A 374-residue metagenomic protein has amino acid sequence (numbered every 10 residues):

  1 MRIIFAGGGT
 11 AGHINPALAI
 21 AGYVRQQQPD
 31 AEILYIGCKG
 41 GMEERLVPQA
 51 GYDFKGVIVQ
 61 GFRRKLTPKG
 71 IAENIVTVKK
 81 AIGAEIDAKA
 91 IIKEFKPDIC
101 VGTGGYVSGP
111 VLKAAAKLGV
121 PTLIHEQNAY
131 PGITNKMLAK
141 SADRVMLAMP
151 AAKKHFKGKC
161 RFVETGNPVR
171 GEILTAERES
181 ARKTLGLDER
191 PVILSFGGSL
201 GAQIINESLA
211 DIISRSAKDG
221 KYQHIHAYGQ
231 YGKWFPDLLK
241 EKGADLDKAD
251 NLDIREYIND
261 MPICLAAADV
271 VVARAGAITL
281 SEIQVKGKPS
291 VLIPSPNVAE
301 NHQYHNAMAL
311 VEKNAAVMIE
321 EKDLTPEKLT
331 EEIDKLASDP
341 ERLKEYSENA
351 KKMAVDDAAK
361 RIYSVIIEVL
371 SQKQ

Functional and structural regions predicted by a protein language model:
R2, L34, M42, D53 (+1 more regions): Active-site-proximal region of nucleotide-activated glycan assembly enzymes, centered on histidine/acidic-rich loops
I3-T10, D30-V78, G83, Q230 (+1 more regions): Conserved nucleotide-sugar phosphate-binding/catalytic loop shared by glycosyltransferases and other
L46, R178-V271, Y304-M308, E312 (+1 more regions): Donor-nucleotide binding loops and adjacent catalytic segments primarily of GT-B fold Leloir glycosyltransferases
Y52, V120-P121, D269-V270, G287-S295 (+1 more regions): Structural loop-to-beta junction motif characteristic of Rossmann-like glycosyltransferase folds
D87-C100, V107-L123, K136, K140: Glycosyltransferases and closely related glycan-assembly transferases that use nucleotide-activated donors
P97-I99, P262-S281, K288: Acidic donor-binding loop of glycosyltransferase active sites
R342-D356: A short, well-ordered alpha-helix in the C-terminal region of glycosyltransferases
D356-Q374: C-terminal alpha-helical cap of glycosyltransferases
